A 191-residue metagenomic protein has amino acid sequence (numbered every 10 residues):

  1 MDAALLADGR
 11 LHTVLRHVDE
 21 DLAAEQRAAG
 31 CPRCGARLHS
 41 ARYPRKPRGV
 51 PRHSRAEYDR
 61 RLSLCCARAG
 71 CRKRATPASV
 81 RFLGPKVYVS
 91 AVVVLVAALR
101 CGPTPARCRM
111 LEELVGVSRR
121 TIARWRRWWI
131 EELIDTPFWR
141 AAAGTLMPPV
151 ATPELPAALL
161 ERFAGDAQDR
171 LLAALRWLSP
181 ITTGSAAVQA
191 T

Functional and structural regions predicted by a protein language model:
M1-H12, A23, R27, R127-W128 (+1 more regions): Long C-terminal interaction/binding lobes of large macromolecular proteins
M1-R81: Short, conserved DNA-binding cores of transcription-related domains
S63, G70-V150: Short, positively charged, Gly/Tyr-enriched micro-motifs that form contact patches at catalytic or ligand/partner
